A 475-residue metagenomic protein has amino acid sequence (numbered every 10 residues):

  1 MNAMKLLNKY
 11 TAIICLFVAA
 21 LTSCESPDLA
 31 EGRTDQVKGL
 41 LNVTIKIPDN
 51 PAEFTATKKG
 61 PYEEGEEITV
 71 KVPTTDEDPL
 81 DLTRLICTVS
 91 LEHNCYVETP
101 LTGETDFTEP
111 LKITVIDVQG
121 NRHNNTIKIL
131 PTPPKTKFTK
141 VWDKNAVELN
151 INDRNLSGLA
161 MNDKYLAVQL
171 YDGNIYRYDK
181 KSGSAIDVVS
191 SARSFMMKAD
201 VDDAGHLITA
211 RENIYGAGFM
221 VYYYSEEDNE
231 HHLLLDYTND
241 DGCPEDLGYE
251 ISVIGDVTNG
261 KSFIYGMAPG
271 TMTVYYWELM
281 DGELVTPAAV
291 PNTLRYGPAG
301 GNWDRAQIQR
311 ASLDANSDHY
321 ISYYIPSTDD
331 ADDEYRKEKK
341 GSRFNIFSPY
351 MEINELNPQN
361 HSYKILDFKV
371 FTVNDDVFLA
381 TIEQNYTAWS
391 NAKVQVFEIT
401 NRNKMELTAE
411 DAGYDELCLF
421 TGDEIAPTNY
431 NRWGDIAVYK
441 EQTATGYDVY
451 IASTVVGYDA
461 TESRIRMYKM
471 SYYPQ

Functional and structural regions predicted by a protein language model:
A19-S23: C-terminal motif of bacterial Sec signal peptides marking the signal peptidase cleavage site
E25-N155, H231-L233, Y237-D241, D423-P427 (+1 more regions): Beta-rich interaction/scaffold domains
T136-E148, R177, S182-S194, Y223-G242 (+3 more regions): Beta-propeller fold detector
E148-A160, S191-H206, A210-E212, D236-V257 (+3 more regions): Repeated scaffold domains used in trafficking and secretory/extracellular systems, primarily beta-propellers
D163-V168, G205-T209, T258-Y265, N316-Y324 (+2 more regions): Entry beta-strands of beta-propeller and related beta-repeat scaffolds
G173-D179, I214-S225, K261-E283, Y320-N345 (+2 more regions): Structural motif
N360-E424: Loop/turn-rich, solvent-exposed surfaces of beta-rich toroidal or solenoidal domains
P427-Q475: Blade-level signature of beta-propeller repeat domains, shared across WD40, Kelch, NHL, RCC1 and BNR/Asp-box propellers
